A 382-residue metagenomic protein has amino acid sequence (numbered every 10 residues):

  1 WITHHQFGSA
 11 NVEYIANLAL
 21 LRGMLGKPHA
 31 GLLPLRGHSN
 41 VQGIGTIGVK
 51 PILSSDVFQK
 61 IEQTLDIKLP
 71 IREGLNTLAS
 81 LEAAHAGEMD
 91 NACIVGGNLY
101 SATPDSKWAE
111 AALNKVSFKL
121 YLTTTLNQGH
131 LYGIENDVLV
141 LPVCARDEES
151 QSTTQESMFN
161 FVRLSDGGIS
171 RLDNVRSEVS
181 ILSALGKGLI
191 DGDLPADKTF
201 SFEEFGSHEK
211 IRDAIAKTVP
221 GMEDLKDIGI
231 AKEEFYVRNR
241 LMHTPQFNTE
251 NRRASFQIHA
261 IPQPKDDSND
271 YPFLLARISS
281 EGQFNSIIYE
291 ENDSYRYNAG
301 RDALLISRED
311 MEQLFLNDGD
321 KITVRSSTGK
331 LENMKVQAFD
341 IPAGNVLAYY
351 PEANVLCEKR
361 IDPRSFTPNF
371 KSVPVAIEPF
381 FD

Functional and structural regions predicted by a protein language model:
W1, P34-G37, V95-N98, T123-L126 (+9 more regions): Active-site proximal loops enriched in glycine and acidic residues that flank catalytic Cys/His/Asp and coordinate
W1-E148, L185, L189, E233 (+2 more regions): Catalytic alpha/large subunits of respiratory electron-transfer oxidoreductases, centered on bis-MGD molybdoenzymes
I2-Q6, S39-G43, L99-T103, N127-L131 (+7 more regions): Flexible loop/turn segments at secondary-structure boundaries
H4, L21, T77-A84, K107-A109 (+8 more regions): Generic recognition of flexible, low-complexity loop/linker segments
S9-A10, A16-L21, Q42, E204-S294: Long, low-complexity segments enriched in small/aliphatic residues
E62, M89, C93, S157-G167 (+1 more regions): Short acidic (Asp/Glu) and glycine-rich catalytic loops that position anionic groups and cofactors
L139, D147-R171, S180-G186: Glycine/threonine-rich phosphate-binding loop and adjacent beta-strand/alpha-helix elements that clamp
D166-I228, E291-L305, E309-D382: Long, contiguous, secondary-structure-rich segments that constitute the structural scaffold of globular domains
